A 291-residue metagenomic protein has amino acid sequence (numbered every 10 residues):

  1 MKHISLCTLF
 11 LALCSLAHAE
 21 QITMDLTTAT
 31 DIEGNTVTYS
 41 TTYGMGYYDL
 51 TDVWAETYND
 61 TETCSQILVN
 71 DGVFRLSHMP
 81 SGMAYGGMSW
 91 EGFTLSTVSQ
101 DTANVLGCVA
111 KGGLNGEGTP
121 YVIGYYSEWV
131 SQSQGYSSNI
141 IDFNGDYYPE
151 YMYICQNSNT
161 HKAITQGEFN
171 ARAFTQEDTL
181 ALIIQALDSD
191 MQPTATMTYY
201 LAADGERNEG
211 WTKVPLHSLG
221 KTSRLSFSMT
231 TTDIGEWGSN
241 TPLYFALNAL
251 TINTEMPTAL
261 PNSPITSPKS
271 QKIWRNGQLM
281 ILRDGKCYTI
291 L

Functional and structural regions predicted by a protein language model:
I4-C14: Sec-dependent N-terminal signal peptides
H18-E20, T251-T266: Low-complexity, Pro/Thr/Ser/Gly/Ala-rich linker/spacer regions in secreted, extracellular modular proteins
E20-G135: N-terminal targeting leaders for non-cytosolic proteins
M24-T28, D178-P257: Terminal, low-complexity interaction segments
S137-D142: Short surface loop/edge beta-strand patches of beta-sandwich-type extracellular domains that form ligand-contact sites
N144-Y151, K221-T222: Extended extracellular/luminal ectodomain segments enriched in beta-structured repeat modules
A163-L182: Short coil-to-beta strand junction motifs in C2/discoidin
T258-L291: C-terminal outer-membrane/trafficking sorting elements
